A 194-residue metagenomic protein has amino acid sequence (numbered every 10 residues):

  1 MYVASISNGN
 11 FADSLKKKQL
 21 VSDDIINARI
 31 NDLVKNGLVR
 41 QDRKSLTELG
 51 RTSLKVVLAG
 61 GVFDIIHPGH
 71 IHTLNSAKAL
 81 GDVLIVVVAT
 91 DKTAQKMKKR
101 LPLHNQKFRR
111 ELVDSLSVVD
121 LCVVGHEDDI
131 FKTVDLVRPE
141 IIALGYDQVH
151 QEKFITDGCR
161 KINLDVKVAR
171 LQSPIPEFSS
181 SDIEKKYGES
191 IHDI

Functional and structural regions predicted by a protein language model:
M1-I194: Nucleotidyltransferase catalytic core that binds NTPs
